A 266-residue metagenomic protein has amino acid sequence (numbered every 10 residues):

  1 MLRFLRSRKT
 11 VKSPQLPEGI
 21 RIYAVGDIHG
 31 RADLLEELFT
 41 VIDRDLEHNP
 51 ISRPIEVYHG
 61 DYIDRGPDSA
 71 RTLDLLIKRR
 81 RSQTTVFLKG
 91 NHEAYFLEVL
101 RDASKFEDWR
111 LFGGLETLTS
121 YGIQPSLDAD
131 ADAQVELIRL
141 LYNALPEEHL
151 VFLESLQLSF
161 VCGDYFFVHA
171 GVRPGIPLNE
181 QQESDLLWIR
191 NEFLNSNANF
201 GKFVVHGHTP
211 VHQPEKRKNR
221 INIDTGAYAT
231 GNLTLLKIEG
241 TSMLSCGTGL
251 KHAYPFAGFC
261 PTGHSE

Functional and structural regions predicted by a protein language model:
M1-L73: N-terminal active-site segment of His-dependent metallophosphoesterases
T10-E18, E47-P50, L76-R80, L158-V161 (+2 more regions): A short acidic-Thr-Gly-centered motif at the start of a beta-strand
I22-A24, E56-Y58, F87-L88, F166 (+2 more regions): Residue-level marker for buried hydrophobic side chains located in beta-strands that build the well-ordered beta-sheet
D27, D61, G90-N91, H208 (+1 more regions): Active-site glycine-centered loops adjacent to acidic/histidine catalytic or metal-binding residues that shape
Y62-K78, E98-K105, E215-K216: Metal-dependent catalytic neighborhoods of phosphoester/phosphodiester hydrolases
T72-S82, E148-S155: Catalytic-core regions built around general acid/base machinery
Q83-E116: Active-site HxH/HxHxD metal-binding segment of metal-dependent hydrolases
R101, F112-T119, L127-N222, G226-N232 (+2 more regions): Acidic, His/Gly-enriched loop-helix segments that form or flank divalent-metal centers in metallo-dependent hydrolases
